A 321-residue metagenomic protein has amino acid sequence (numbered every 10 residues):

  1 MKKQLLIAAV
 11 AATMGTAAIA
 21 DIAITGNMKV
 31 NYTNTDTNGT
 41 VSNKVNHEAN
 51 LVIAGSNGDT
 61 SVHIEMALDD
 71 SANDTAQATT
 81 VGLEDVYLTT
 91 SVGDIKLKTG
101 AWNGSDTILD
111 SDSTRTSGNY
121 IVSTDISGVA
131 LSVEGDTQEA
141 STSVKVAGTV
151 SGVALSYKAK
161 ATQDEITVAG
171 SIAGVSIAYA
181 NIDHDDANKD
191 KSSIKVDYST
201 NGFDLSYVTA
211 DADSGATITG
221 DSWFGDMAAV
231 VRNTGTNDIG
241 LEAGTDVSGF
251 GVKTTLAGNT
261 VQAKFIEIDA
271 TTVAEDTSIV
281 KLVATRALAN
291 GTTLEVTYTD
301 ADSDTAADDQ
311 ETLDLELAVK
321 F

Functional and structural regions predicted by a protein language model:
K2-V150, Y157-A159, G170-A173, A180-I182 (+3 more regions): Beta-barrel outer-membrane channel/assembly domains of diderm bacteria
N38, D74-A76, I182-K189, A212-E242 (+2 more regions): Solvent-exposed loop segments that connect transmembrane elements
T79, S91, I182, K191 (+6 more regions): Compositionally biased, intrinsically disordered or low-complexity tracts enriched in glycine and polar/hydroxyl
Y157, A161-I218: Long, internal scaffold/assembly segments composed of regular secondary structure
